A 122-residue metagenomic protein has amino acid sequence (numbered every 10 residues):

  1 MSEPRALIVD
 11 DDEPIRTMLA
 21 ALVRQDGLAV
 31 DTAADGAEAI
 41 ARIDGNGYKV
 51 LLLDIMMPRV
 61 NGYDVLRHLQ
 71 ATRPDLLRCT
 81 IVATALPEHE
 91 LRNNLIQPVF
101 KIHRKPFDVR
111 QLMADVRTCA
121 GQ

Functional and structural regions predicted by a protein language model:
T17-Q25: Charged docking surfaces used in two-component/phosphorelay signaling
T32-V50: Acidic, metal-coordinating helix/loop segments flanking the phosphotransfer/catalytic sites of two-component signaling
D35-E38, N61-R67: Acidic catalytic/metal-coordinating carboxylates
D44-N46, L69-L77, L95: Conserved phosphotransfer cores of two-component systems
D54: Active-site residues of response regulator receiver
M57: Receiver (REC) domain active-site loop signature in two-component systems and cognate sites in sensor histidine kinases
I81-T84: Hydrophobic/aromatic residues positioned on beta-strands within the core alpha/beta folds
F107-R117: C-terminal output helix
